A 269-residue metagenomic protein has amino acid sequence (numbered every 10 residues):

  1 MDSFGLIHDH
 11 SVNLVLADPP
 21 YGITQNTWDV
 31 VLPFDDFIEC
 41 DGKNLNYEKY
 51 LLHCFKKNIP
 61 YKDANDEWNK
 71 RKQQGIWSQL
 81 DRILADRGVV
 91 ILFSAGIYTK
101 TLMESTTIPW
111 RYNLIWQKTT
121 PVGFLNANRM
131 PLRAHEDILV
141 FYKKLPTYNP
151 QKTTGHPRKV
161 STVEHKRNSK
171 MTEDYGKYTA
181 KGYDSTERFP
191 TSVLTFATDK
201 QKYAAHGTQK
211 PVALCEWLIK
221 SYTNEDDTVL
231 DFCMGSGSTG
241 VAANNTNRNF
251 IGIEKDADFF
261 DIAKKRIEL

Functional and structural regions predicted by a protein language model:
M1-G252, D258-I262: Core catalytic lobe of class I
K264-L269: Short, conserved SAM-binding/catalytic segment of Class I S-adenosyl-L-methionine-dependent methyltransferases
